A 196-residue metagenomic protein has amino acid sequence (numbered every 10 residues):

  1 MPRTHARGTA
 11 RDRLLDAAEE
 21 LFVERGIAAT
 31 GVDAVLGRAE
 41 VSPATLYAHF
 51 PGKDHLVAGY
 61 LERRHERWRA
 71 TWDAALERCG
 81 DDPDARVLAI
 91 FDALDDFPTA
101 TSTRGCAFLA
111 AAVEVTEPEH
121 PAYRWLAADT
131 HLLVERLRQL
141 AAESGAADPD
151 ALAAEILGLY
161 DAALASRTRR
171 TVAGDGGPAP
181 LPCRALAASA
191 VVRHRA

Functional and structural regions predicted by a protein language model:
M1-T9, D16, R195-A196: N-terminal intrinsically disordered/low-complexity leader segments
A10-A18, V35, Y60-R64, W68 (+1 more regions): Generic hydrophobic, amphipathic alpha-helix propensity
R11-D12, V32, D54, A58 (+5 more regions): Short, structured helix-loop boundary elements
R13, A17-H55: Helix-turn-helix
G59, D73-T103, A153-I156: Hydrophobic alpha-helical connector segments
E66-R69, D73, A85-A89, P118-E143 (+2 more regions): Amphipathic alpha-helical packing segments from all-alpha helical-bundle domains
R86, T99-P121: Amphipathic alpha-helical segments used for helix-helix packing
P121-A128, A142-A196: Hydrophobic/aromatic-rich alpha-helical bundle segments in the mid-to-C-terminal region
